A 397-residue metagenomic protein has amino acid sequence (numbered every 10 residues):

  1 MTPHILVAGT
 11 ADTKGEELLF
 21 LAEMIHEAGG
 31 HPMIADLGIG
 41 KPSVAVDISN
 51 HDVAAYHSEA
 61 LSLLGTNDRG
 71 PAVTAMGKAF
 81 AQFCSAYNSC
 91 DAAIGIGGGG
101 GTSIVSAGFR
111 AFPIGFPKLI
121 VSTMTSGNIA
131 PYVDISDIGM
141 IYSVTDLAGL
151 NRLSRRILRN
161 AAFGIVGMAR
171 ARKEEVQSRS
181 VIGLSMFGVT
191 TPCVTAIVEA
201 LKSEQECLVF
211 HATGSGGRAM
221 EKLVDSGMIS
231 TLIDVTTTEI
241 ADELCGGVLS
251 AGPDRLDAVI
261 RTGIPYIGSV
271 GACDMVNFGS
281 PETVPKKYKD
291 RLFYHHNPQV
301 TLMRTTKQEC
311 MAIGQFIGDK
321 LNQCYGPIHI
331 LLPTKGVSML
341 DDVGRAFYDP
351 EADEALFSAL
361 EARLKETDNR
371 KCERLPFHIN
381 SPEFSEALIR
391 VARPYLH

Functional and structural regions predicted by a protein language model:
H4, A8-A72, S122-A130, Y142-F163: N-terminal glycine-rich anion-binding loop in soluble enzyme alpha/beta folds
H4-L6, T13-P32, L249-H397: C-terminal non-catalytic interaction/assembly regions of soluble proteins
T10-E16, D91, G95-V105, G183-V194 (+5 more regions): Gly/Ser/Thr-rich loops at beta-strand to alpha-helix junctions that form or flank small-molecule/cofactor-binding
K14-M24, M33, I39-H51, R179-R218 (+1 more regions): Glycine-rich phosphate/diphosphate-binding loop of Rossmann-like nucleotide-binding domains
L64-G65, N128-V189, A312, D319 (+1 more regions): Cap/lid and interdomain-hinge subdomains that line or gate substrate/regulatory clefts in soluble alpha/beta enzymes
N67-G127: N-terminal glycine-rich phosphate/adenylate-binding segment common to multiple enzyme folds
G95-I114, V194-V198, D342-D349, F357: Short Gly/Thr/Asp-enriched flexible loops that form oxyanion-binding sites at enzyme active sites
I104-V133, Y142, L208-A212, R255-V270: Short, acidic/small-residue loops that bind anionic groups at enzyme active sites
